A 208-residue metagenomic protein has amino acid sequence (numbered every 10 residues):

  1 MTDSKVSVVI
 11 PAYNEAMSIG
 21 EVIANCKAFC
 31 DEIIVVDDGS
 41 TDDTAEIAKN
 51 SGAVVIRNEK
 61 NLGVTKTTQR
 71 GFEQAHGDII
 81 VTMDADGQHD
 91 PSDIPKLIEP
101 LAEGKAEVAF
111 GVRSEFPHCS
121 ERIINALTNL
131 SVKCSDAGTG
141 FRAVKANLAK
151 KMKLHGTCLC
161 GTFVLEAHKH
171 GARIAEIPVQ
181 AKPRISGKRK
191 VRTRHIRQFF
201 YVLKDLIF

Functional and structural regions predicted by a protein language model:
K5-S7, T162: Cell-envelope/extracellular polymer assembly enzymes that use nucleotide-activated donors
A12-A28: Short, well-formed alpha-helical segments that are part of the catalytic scaffolds of diverse glycosyltransferases
M17-E21, D42-S51: Acidic helix N-cap motif at the loop->helix transition within catalytic regions of sugar-transfer enzymes
I34, A45-Q74: Conserved donor nucleotide-binding strand/loop of the catalytic core
D37-A45, G87: A conserved acidic beta->alpha catalytic loop
T67-T68, F116-F208: Conserved catalytic loops of nucleotide-sugar-dependent glycosyltransferases that act on lipid-linked
I80: Short aromatic/hydrophobic "clamp" motif used to bind/position activated sugar donors
P95-H118: Conserved donor NDP-sugar-binding/catalytic core segment of glycosyltransferases
